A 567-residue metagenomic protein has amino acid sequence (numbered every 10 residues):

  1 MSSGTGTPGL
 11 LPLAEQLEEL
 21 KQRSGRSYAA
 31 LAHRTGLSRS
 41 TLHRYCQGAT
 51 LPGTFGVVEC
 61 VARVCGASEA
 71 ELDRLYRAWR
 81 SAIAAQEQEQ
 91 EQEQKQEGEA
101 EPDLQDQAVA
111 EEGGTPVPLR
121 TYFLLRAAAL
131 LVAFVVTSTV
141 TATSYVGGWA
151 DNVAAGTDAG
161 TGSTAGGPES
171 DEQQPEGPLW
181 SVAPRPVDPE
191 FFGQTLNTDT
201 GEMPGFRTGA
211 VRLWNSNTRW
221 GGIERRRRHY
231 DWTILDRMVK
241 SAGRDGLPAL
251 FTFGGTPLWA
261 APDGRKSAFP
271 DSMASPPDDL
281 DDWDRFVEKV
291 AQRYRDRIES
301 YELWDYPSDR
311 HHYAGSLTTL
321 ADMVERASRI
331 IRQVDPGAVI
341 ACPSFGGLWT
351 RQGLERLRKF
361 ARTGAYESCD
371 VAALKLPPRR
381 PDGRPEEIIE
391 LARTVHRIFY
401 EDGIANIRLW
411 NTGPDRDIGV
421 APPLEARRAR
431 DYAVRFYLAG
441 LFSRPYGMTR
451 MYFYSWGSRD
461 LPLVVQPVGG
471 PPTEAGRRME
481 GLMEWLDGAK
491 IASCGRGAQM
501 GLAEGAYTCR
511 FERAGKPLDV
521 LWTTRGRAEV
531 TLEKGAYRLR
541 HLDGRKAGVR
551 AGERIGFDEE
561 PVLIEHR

Functional and structural regions predicted by a protein language model:
M1-K21, T50-E111: Short amphipathic recognition helices of helix-turn-helix/homeodomain-type DNA-binding modules
R23-Y45, G53: Short alpha-helical DNA-recognition segment
T137-R185: C-terminal region of N-terminal signal peptides and the immediate post-cleavage residues of exported proteins
G167-K289, E302-S308: N-terminal substrate-binding region of glycoside hydrolase catalytic domains
K266-D370, K375-R397, G419-L438, P462-G469: Active-site cleft segment of glycoside hydrolase catalytic domains centered on the general acid/base Glu
D417-L486, S493-L502: Aromatic/acidic polysaccharide-binding cleft in carbohydrate-active enzymes
M500-G535, G544: Carbohydrate-binding surface patches
G548-R567: C-terminal beta-strand-rich structural cap/linker in extracellular carbohydrate-active enzymes
